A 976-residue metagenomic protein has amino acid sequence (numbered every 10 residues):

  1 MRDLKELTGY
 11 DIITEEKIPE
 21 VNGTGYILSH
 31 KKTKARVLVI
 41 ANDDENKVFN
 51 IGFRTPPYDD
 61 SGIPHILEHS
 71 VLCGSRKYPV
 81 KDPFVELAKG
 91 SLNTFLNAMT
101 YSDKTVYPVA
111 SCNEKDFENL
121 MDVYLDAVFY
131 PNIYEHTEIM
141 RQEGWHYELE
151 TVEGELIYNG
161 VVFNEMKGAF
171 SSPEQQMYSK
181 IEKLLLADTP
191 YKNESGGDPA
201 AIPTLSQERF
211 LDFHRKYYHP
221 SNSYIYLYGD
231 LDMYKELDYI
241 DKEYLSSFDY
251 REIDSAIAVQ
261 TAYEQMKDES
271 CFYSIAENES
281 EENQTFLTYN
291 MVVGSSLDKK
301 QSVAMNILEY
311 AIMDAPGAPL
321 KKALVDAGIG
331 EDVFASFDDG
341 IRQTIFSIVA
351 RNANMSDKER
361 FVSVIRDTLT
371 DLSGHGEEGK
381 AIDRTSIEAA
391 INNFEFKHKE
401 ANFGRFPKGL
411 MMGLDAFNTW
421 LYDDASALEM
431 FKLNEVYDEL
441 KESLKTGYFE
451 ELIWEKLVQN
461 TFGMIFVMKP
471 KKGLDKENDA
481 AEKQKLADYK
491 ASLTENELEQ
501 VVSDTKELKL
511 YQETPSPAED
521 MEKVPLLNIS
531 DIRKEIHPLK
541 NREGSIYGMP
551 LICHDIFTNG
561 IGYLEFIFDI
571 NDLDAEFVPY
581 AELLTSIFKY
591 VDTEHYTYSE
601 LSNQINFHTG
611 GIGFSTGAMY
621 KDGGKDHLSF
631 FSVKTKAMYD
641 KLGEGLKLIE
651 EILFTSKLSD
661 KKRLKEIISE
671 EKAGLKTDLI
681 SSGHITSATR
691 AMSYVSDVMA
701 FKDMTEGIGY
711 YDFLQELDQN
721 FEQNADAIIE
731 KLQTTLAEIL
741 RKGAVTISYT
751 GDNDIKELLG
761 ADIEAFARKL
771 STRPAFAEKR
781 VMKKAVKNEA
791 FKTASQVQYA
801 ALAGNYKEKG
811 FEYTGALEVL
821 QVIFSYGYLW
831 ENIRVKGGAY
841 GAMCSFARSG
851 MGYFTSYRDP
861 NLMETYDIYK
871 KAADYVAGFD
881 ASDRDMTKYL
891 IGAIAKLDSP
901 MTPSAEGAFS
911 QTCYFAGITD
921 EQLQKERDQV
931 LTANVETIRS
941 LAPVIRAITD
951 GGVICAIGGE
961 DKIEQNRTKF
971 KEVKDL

Functional and structural regions predicted by a protein language model:
M1-V48: Non-catalytic terminal extensions that flank enzyme cores
L38-D43, N50-G52, F163, K167-S171 (+11 more regions): His/Glu-based metal-binding/catalytic segments typifying zinc-dependent metallopeptidases
N46-P56, D82-Y130, T137-E148, Q175-A200 (+13 more regions): M16 family metallopeptidases and their MPP-like homologs
I63, L67-V71, L584: Active-site His/Glu-centered metal-binding helix of metallohydrolases
F95, L211-R215, S274-E277, L320 (+11 more regions): Generic recognition of flexible, low-complexity loop/linker segments
T151-N222, Y226-Y244, F248-E277, E281-N283 (+1 more regions): Hydrophobic, small-residue-rich alpha-helical packing segments that form membrane-like cores
N159, L211-E243, G707, I728-I763 (+1 more regions): Non-catalytic, conformational "gating/processing" segments within enzyme and secreted inhibitor domains
D212, Y224, M233-E252, L457-F462 (+1 more regions): Extended, regular secondary-structure scaffolds
